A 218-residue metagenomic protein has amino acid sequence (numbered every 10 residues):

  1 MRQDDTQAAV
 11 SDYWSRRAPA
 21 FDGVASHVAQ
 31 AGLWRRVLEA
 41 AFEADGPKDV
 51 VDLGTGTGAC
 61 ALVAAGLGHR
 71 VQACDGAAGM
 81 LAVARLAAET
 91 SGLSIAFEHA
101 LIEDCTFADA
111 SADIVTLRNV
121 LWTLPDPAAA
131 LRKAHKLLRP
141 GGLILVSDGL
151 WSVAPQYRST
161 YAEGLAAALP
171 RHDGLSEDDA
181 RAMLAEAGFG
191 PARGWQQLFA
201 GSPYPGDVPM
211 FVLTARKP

Functional and structural regions predicted by a protein language model:
M1-A20: N-terminal, positively charged/glycine-rich alpha-helical extensions of SAM-dependent methyltransferases
D5-A8, V24-H27, L145-P205: C-terminal alpha-helical "lid/dimerization" subdomain adjacent to the S-adenosyl-L-methionine
V28-K48: Conserved alpha-helix/loop element of class I SAM-dependent methyltransferases that forms part of the SAM/SAH-binding
D49-L53, T57-D104: Class I SAM-dependent methyltransferase SAM/SAH-binding core
T116: A conserved beta-strand element that flanks and buttresses the S-adenosyl-L-methionine
N119-V120: Short catalytic micro-motifs in class I SAM-dependent methyltransferases
A128-P140: A short glycine-rich, Lys/Arg-flanked "PGG" loop and its adjoining helix->strand segment in the class I
L213-P218: C-terminal lobe and adjacent flexible extensions of AdoMet/dcAdoMet transferase-like proteins
